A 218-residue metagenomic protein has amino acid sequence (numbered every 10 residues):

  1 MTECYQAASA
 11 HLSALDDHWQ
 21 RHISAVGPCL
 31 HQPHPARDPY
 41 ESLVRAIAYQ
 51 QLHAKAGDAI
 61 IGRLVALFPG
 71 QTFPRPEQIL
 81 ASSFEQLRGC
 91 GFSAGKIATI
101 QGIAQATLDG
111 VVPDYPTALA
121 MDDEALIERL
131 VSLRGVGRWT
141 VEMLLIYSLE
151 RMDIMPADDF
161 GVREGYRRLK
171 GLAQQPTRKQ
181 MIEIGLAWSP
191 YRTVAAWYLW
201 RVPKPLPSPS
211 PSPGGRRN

Functional and structural regions predicted by a protein language model:
M1-M121, E183-N218: N-terminal polyanion-binding entry modules of DNA glycosylases/AP lyases and select other DNA-binding proteins
A48, D122-R167: Catalytic DNA-binding helix-loop module of base-excision-repair DNA glycosylases/AP lyases
P69, L149-E150, G171: Short helix-capping/hinge motifs at transmembrane helix termini and TM-loop junctions
E77, E128, M143, K179-I182: Residues within the helices of the helix-turn-helix
F92, G135-V136, G171-L172: Helix N-cap/coil-helix junction residues
D159-L186, R217-N218: C-terminal end-helix/capping segment
